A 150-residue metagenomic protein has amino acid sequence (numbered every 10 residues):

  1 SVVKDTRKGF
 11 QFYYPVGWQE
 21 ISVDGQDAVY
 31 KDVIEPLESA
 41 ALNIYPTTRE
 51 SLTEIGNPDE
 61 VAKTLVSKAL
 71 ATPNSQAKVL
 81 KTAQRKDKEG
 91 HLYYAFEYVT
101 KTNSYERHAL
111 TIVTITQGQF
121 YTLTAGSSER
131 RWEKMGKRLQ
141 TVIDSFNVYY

Functional and structural regions predicted by a protein language model:
S1-D27, Q76: N-terminal "mature-domain start" segment
F12, V16, K63-K68, K137-D144: Solvent-exposed, polar/charged alpha-helical surfaces in well-ordered, non-transmembrane soluble domains, broadly
W18, Q117-Y150: Surface-exposed amphipathic alpha-helical segments
E20-I115, F120, S127-R131: Conserved polar/disulfide-associated segments of primarily extracytoplasmic proteins
